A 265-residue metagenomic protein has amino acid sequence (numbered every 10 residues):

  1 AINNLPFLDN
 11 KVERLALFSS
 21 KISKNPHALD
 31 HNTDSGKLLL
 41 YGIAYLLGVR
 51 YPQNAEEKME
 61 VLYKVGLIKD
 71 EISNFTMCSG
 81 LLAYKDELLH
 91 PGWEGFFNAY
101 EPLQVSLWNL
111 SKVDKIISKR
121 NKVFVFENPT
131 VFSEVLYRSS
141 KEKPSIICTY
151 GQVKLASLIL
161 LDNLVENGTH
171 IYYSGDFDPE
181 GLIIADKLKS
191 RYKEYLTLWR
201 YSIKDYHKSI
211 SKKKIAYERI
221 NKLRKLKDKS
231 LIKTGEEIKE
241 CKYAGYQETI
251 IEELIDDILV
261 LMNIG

Functional and structural regions predicted by a protein language model:
A1-C148, V153-E166, E180, K187 (+1 more regions): Nucleic-acid enzyme cleavage-core boundary/entry regions
F124, I147, Y172-S174, T197-W199: Hydrophobic/aromatic beta-strand patches that form the interior of the parallel beta-sheet core in alpha/beta enzyme
E166-N167, Y192-L198: Arginine/glycine-rich "motif VI" loop of SF2 helicases in the C-terminal RecA-like domain
G168-D178: Acidic beta-strand-to-loop metal/phosphate-binding motif
